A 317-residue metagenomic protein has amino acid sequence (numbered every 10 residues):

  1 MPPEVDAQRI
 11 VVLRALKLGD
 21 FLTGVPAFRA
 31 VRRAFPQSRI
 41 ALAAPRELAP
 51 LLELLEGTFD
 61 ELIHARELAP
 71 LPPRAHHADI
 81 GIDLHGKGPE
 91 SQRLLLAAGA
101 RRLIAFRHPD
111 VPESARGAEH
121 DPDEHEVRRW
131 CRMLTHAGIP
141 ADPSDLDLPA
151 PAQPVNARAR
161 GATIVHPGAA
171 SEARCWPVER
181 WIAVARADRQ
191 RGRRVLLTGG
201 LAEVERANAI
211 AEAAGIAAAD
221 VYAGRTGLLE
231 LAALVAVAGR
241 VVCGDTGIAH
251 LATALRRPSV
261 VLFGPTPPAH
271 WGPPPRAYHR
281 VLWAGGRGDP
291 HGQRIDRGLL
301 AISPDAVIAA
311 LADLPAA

Functional and structural regions predicted by a protein language model:
M1-A317: Catalytic machinery of carbohydrate-active enzymes, primarily nucleotide-sugar-dependent glycosyltransferases
